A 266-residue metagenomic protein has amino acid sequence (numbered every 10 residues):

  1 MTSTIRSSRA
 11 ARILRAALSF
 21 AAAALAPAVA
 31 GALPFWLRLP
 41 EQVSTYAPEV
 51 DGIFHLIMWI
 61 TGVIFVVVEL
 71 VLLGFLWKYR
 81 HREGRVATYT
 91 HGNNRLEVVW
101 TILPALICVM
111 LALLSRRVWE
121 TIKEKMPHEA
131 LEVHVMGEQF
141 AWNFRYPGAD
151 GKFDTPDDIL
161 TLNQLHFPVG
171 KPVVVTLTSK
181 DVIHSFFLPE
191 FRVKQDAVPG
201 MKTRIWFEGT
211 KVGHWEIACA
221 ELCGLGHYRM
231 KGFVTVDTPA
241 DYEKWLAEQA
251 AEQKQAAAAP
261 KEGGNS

Functional and structural regions predicted by a protein language model:
M1-P34: N-terminal secretory/membrane targeting signals
M1-T4, T61, A251: Intrinsic structural disorder
R15-L18, I57, L70, W100: Small-residue packing motifs within transmembrane alpha-helices
A30-L56, L76-S266: Non-transmembrane, membrane-proximal soluble domains of secreted or membrane proteins
F54-V66: Alpha-helical transmembrane segments
V63-Y79: Alpha-helical transmembrane segments
